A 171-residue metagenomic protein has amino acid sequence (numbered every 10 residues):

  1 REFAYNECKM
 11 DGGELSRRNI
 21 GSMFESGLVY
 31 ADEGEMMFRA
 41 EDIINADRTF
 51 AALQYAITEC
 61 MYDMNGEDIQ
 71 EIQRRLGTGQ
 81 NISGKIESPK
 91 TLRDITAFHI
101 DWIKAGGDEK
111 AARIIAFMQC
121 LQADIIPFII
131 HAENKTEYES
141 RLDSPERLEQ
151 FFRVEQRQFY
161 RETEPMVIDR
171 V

Functional and structural regions predicted by a protein language model:
R1-V171: FIC/Doc superfamily catalytic core
